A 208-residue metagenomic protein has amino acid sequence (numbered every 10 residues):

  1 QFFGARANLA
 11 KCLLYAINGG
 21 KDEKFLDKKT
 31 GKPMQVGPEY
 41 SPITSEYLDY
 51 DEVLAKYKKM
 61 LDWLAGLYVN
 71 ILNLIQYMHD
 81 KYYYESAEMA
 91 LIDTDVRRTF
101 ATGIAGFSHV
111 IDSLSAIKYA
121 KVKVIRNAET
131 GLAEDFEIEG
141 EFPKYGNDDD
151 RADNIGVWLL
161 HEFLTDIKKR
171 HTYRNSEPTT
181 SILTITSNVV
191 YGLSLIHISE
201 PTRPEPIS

Functional and structural regions predicted by a protein language model:
Q1-E141, S208: Structured mid-domain segments that build the active-site/substrate or prosthetic-cofactor binding neighborhood
K59-W63, D80, Y84, N147-L195: Gly/Pro-rich turn-and-neighbor structural signature
F142-G146: Short, glycine/alanine-rich amphipathic alpha-helical segment that often forms an alpha-turn-alpha hairpin
H197-I207: Single conserved hydrophobic/aromatic residue that forms the stacking wall/gate of nucleotide- or nucleobase-binding
